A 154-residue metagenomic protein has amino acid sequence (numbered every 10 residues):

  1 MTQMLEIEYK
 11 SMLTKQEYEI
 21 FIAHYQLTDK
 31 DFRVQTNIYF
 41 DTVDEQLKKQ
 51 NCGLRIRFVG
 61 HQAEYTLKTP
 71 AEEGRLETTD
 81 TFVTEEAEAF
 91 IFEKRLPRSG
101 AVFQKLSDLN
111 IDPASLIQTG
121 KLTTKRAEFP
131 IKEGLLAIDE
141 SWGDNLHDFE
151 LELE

Functional and structural regions predicted by a protein language model:
M1-E154: Phosphate-end processing signature that detects enzymes handling 5′-triphosphorylated RNA and polyphosphate
